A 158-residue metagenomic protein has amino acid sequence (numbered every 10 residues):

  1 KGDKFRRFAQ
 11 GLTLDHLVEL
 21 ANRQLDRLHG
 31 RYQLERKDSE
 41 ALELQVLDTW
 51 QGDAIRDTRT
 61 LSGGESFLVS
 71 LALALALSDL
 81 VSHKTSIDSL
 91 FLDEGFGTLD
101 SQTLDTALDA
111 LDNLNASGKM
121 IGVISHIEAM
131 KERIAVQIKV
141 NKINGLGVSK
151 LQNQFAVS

Functional and structural regions predicted by a protein language model:
K1-S158: Terminal ABC-like ATPase head and other globular end-domains that cap long coiled-coil arms in SMC/Rad50/SbcC-family
